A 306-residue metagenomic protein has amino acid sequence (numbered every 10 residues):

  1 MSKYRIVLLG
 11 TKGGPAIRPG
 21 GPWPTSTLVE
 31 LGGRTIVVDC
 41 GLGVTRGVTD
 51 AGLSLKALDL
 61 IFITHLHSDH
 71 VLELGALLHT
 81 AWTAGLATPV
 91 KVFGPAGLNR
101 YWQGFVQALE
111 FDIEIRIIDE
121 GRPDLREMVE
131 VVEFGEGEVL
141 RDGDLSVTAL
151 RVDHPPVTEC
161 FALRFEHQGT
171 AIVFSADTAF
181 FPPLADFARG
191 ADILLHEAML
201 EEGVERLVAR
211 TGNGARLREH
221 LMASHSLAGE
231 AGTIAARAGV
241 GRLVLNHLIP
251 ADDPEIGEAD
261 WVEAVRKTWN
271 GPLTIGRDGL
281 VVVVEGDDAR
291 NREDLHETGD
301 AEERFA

Functional and structural regions predicted by a protein language model:
M1-A179, L184-D186, A259-A289, E297-F305: Binuclear metal-dependent hydrolase catalytic cores
A162, A171-V173, A179-D278: Cap/insert and terminal regions of metallo-dependent hydrolase folds
